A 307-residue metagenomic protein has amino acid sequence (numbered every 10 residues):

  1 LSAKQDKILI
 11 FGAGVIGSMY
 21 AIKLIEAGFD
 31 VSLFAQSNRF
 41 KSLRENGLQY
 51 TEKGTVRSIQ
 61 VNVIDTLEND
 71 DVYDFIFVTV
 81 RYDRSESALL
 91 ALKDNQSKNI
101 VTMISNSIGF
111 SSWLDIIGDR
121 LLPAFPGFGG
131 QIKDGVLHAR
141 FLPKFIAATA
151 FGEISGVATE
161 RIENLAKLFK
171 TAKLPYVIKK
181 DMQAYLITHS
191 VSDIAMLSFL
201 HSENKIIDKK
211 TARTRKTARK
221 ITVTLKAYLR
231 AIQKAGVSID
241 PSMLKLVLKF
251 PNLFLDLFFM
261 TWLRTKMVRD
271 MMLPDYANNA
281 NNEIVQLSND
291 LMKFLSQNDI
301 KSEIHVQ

Functional and structural regions predicted by a protein language model:
L1-S58: NAD(P)+-binding Rossmann beta1-loop-alpha1 motif at the extreme N-terminus of oxidoreductases
S2-K4, L229, Q233-Q307: NAD(P)-dependent Rossmann-like dehydrogenase/reductase catalytic/cofactor-binding core
K4-K7, D74, K98, A147: Nucleotide donor/acceptor-binding cores
I8, D30-S32, I100, L121 (+1 more regions): Hydrophobic anchor at the start of a short beta-strand that flanks the dinucleotide cofactor-binding loop
T55-H138: Rossmann-like NAD(P)(H) cofactor-binding subdomain of soluble oxidoreductases
N106, S111-H189: Rossmann-fold dinucleotide-binding core
K167-F169, T217-S242: Flavin-binding catalytic cores
Q183-T211, K216-L229: Active-site-proximal catalytic alpha-helix in oxidoreductases
